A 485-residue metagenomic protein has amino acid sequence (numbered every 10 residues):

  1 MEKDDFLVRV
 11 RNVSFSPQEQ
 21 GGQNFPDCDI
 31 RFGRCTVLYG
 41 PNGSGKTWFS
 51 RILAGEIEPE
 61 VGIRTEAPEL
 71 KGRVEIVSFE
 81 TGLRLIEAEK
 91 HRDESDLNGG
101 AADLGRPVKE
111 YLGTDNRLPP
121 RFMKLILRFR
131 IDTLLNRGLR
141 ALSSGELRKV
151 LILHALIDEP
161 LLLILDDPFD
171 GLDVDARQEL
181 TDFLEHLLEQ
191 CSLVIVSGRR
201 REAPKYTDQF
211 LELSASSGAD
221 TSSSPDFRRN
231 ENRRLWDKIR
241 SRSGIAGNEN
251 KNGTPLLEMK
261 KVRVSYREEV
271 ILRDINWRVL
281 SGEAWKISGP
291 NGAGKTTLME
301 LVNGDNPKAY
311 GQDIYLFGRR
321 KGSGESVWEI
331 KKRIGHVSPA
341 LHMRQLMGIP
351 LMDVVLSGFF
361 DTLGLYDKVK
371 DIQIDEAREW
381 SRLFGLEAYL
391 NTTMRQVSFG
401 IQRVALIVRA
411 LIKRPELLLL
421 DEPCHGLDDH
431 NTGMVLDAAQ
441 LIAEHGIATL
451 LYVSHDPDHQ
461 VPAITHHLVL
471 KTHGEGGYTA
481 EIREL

Functional and structural regions predicted by a protein language model:
E2-D4, R11-N12, L85-M123, A215-E258 (+2 more regions): Pre-NBD coupling/linker segments of ABC/ABC-like ATPases
Y39-P41, S288-P290: The feature captures the beta-strand-to-loop junction immediately N-terminal to the Walker
T47-R117, M299-L363: ABC ATPase nucleotide-binding domain signature region
R117-L134, D371-Y389: Conserved ABC ATPase "signature" region
G138-S143, Y366-V369, T393-V397: Conserved ABC ATPase signature
L151-I152, I407: Hydrophobic anchor residue at the start of the ABC signature
L163-D167, L418-E422: Catalytic Walker B motif of ABC-type/P-loop ATPase nucleotide-binding domains
